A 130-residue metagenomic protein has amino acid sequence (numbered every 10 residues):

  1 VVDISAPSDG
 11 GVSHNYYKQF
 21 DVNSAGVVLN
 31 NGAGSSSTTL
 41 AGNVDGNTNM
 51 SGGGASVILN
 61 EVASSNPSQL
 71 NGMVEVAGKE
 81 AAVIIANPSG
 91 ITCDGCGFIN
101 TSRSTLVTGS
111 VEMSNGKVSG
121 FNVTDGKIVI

Functional and structural regions predicted by a protein language model:
V1-I130: Solvent-exposed adhesion/ligand-recognition segments of exported proteins
